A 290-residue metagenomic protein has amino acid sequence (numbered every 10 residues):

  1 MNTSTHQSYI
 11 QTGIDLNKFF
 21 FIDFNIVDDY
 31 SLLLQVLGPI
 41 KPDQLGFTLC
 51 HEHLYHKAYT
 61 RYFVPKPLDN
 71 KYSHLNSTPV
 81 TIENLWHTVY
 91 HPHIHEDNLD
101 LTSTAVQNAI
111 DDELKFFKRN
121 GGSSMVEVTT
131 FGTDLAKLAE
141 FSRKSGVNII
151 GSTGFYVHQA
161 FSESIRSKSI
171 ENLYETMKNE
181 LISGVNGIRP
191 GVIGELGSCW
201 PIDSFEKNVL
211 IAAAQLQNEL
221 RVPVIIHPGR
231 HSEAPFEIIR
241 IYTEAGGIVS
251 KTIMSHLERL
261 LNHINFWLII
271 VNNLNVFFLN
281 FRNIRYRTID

Functional and structural regions predicted by a protein language model:
H51, M125, Q217: Divalent metal-coordination and catalytic microenvironments
H53-T104, G154-E171: Active-site gating loops and adjacent loop-to-helix segments of metal-dependent hydrolytic enzymes
V80-D111, T129-G132, L181, E195-D203: Divalent metal-binding segments
D112-V126: Catalytic domains of carbohydrate-active enzymes, especially glycoside hydrolases
L138, E163-S164, D203-N208, H231-A245 (+1 more regions): Distinct, well-ordered alpha-helical segments
E140-K144, N148-P223, F266, N275: Active-site gating/metal-coordination segments in enzymes
I225-R230, T252-R259: Catalytic beta/alpha-barrel core
L257-D290: Active-site-adjacent C-terminal substructures of enzyme catalytic domains
